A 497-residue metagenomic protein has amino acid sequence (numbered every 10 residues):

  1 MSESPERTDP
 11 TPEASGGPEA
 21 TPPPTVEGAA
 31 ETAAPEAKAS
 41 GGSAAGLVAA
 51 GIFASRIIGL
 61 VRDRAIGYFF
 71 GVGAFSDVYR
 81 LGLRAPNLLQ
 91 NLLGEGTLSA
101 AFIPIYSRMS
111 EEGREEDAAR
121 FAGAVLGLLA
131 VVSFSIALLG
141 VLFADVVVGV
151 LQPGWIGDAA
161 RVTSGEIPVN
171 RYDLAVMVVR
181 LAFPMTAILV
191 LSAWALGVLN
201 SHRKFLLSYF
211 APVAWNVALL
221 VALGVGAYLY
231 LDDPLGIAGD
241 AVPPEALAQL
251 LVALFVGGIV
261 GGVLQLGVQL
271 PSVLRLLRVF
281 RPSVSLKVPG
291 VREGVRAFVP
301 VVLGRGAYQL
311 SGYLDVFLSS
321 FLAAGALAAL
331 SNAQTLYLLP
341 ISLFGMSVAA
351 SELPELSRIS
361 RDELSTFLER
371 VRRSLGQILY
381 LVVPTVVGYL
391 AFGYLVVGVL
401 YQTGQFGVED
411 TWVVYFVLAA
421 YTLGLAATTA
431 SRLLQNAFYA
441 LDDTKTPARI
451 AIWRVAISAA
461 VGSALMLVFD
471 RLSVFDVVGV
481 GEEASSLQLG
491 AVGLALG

Functional and structural regions predicted by a protein language model:
S2-G497: Membrane-embedded alpha-helical bundles of multi-pass transporters/translocases, especially carrier/permease families
